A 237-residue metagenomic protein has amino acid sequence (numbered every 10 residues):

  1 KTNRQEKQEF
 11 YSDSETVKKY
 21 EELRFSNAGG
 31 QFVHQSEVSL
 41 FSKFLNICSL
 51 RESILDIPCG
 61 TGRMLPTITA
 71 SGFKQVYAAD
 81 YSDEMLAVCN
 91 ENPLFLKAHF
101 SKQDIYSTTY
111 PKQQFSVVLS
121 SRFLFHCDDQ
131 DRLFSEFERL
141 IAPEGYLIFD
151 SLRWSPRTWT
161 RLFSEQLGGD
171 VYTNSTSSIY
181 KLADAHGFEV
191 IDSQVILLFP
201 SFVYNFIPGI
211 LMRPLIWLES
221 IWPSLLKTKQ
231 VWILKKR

Functional and structural regions predicted by a protein language model:
K1-C48, T67, L215: Conserved class I S-adenosyl-L-methionine
T61-S107: Class I SAM-dependent methyltransferase SAM/SAH-binding core
L119: A conserved beta-strand element that flanks and buttresses the S-adenosyl-L-methionine
D131-P143: A short glycine-rich, Lys/Arg-flanked "PGG" loop and its adjoining helix->strand segment in the class I
G145-S151: Conserved beta-strand signature within the Rossmann-like core of class I S-adenosyl-L-methionine
I148, R161-S164, D192-R237: A C-terminal cap/extension of S-adenosyl-L-methionine-dependent methyltransferases that defines the acceptor-substrate
L152-D170: Short, glycine-/aromatic-enriched active-site segment of Class I SAM-dependent methyltransferases
V171-G187: Short alpha-helix
